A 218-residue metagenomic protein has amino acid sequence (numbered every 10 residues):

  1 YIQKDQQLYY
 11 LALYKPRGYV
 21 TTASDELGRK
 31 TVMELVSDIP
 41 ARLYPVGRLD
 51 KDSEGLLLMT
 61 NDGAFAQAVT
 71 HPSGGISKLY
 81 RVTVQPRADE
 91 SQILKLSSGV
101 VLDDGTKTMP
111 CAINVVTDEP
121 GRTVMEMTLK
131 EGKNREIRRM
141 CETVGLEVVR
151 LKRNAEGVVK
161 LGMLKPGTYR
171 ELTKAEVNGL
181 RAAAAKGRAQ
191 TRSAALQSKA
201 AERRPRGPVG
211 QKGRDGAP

Functional and structural regions predicted by a protein language model:
Y1-P218: Basic, flexible Lys/Arg- and Gly-enriched helix-loop patches that mediate nucleic-acid binding at interfaces with rRNA
